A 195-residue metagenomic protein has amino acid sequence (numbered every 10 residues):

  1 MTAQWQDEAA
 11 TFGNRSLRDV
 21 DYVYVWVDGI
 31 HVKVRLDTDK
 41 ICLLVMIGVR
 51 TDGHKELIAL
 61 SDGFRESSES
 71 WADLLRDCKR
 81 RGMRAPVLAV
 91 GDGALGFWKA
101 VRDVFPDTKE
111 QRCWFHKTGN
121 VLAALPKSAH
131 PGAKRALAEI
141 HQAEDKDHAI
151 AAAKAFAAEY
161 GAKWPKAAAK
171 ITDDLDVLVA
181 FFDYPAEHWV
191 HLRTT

Functional and structural regions predicted by a protein language model:
T2-G91, L95, K99, V104-D107 (+2 more regions): RNase H-like nuclease fold core
I41, L95, H116-G119, P131-R135 (+4 more regions): Non-catalytic, well-ordered alpha-helical scaffold segments
D62-F64, A123-K127, V190-T195: A short, ordered amphipathic alpha-helix with a cationic face
S68-W71, P126, H130: Short, charged, low-complexity patches
P106-A123: Inter-helix linker motif
S128-D145: A polyampholytic, Gly/Pro-enriched intrinsically disordered region
A143-T195: Acidic/histidine-rich catalytic cores and adjacent linkers of DNA breakage/strand-transfer/modification proteins
